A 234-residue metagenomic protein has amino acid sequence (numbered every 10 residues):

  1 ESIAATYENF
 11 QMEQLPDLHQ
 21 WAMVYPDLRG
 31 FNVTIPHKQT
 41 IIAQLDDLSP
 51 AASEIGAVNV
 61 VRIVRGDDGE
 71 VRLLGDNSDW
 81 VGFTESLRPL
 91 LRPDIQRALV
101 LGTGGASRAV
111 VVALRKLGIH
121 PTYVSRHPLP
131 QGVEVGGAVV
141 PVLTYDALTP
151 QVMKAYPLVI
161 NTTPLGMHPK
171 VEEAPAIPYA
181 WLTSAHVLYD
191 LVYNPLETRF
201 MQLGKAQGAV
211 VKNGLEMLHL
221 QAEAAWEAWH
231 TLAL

Functional and structural regions predicted by a protein language model:
E1-L91: Phosphate/diphosphate ligand-binding glycine-rich loop within oxidoreductases
T6, R97, I119-T122, V187: Residues at the starts of beta-strands that form the adenosine-phosphate
V33-T40, A106, P164-M167, N194: Short glycine-rich anion-binding loops that position phosphate/pyrophosphate groups of nucleotides and phosphorylated
V61, D67-G69, I119, T183-H186 (+1 more regions): A short helix->loop->beta-strand "cap" motif at the edges of active sites that frequently abuts
N77-W80, L87, L91, Q96-R115 (+1 more regions): Glycine-rich adenosine-cofactor-binding loop
E85, N194, A209-A233: Active-site capping/gating segments
L117-G136: NAD(P)-binding Rossmann-fold cofactor-contacting core
G137-K212: Rossmann-like adenosine-cofactor binding region
